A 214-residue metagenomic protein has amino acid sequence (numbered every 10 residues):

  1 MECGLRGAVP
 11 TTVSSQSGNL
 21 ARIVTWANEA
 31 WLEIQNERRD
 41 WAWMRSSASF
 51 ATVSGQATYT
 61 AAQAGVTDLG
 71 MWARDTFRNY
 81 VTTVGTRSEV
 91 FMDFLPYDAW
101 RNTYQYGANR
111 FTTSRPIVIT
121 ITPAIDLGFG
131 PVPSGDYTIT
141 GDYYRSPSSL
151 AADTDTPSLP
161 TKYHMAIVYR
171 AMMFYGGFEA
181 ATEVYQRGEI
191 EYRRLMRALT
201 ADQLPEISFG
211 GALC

Functional and structural regions predicted by a protein language model:
M1-C214: Glycine-enriched, solvent-exposed interface loops adjoining structured elements
